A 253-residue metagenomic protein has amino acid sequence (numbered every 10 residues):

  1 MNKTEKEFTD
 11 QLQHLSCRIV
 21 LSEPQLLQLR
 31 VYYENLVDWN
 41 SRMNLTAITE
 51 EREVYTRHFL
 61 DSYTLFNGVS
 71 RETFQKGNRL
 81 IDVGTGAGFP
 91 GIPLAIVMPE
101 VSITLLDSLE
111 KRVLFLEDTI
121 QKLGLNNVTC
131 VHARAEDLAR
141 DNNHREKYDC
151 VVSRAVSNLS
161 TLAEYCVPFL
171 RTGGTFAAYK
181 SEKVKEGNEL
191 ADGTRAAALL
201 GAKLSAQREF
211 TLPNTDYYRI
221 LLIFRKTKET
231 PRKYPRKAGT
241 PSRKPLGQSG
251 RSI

Functional and structural regions predicted by a protein language model:
M1-K76, I81, E117-V128, K237-A238: Class I SAM-dependent transferase core
L36, L94, K180, F224: Residue-level signal for inorganic ion chemistry
Y63-S157, T161-A163: Conserved SAM/SAH cofactor-binding pocket of Class I
M98, L170-T172: Helix-to-beta-strand junctions that scaffold the AdoMet/dcAdoMet cofactor pocket in Class I SAM-dependent enzymes
R112-L114, E186, L190: Short alpha-helix immediately C-terminal to the canonical SAM-binding loop
E136, S181-E186, L212: Short "lid" loop at the C-terminus of a central beta-strand within the Rossmann-like core of SAM-dependent
G173-K183: Conserved beta-strand signature within the Rossmann-like core of class I S-adenosyl-L-methionine
A191-I253: SAM/dcSAM-binding transferase cores
